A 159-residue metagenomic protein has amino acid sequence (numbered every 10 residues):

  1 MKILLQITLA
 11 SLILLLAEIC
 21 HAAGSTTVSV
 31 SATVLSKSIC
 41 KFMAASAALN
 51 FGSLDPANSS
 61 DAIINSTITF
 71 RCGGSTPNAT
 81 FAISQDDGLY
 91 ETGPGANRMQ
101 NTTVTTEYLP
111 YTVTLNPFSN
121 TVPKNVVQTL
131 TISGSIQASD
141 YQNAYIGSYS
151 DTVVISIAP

Functional and structural regions predicted by a protein language model:
K2-A10: Sec-dependent signal peptide recognition, specifically the positively charged N-region followed immediately by
A17-I19: N-terminal signal peptide c-region/cleavage motif recognized by signal peptidases
A22-P94, F118-P159: N-terminal small/polar-rich segments of proteins
R98-L109: Short, surface-exposed beta-strand/strand-loop-strand elements in extracellular ectodomains
L109-P110, T121: A sequence-level detector of short linear motifs
T112-T114: Short, glycine/alanine-rich amphipathic alpha-helical segment that often forms an alpha-turn-alpha hairpin
